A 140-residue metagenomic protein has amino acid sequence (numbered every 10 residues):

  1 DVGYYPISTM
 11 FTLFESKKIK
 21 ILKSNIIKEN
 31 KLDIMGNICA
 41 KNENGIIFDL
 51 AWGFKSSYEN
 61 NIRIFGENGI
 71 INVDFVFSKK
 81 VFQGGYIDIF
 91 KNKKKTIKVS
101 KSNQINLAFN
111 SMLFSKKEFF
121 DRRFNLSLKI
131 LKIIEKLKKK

Functional and structural regions predicted by a protein language model:
D1-K79, A108-K117: Contiguous beta-strand/loop segments that form the cofactor/metal-binding neighborhood of enzyme cores
K17, N92-K93, N125: Short, flexible coil/linker elements and helix-boundary hinge sites characteristic of intrinsically disordered
K28-K31, K91-K98, K136-K139: Intrinsic low-complexity, intrinsically disordered segments enriched in polar/basic residues
D33-N37, I87-D88, I133-L137: Short amphipathic alpha-helical patches
K41-E43, N110-K140: C-terminal helix-rich "cap/oligomerization" subdomain common to oxidoreductases
D49-W52, N72-F75, K91-N103: Short amphipathic beta-strand/extended segments with alternating polar/hydrophobic composition
I62, K79-N92: Short polybasic amphipathic segments
V81, T96-N110, R122: Active-site loop of classical SDR/Rossmann-like NAD(P)-dependent oxidoreductases, centered on the catalytic Tyr-X3-Lys
